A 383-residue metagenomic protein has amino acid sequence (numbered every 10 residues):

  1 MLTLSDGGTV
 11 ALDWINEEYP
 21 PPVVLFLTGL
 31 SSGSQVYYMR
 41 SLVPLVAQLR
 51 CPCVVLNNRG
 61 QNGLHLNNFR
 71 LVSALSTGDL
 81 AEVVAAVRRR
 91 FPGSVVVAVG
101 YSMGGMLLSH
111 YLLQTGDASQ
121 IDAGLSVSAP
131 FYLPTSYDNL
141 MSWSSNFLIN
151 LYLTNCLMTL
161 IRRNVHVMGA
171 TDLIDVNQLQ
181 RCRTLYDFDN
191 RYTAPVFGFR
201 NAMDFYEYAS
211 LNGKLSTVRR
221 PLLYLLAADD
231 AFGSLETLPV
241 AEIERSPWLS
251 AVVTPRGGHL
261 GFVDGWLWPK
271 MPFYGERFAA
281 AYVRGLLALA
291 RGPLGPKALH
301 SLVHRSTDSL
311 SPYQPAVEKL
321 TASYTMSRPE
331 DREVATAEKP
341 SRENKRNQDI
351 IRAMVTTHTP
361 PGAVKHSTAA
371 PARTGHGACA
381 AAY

Functional and structural regions predicted by a protein language model:
M1-Y19: N-terminal cap/lid segment of alpha/beta-hydrolase-fold proteins
I15-N67, E82, A86-R89, L235: Short, surface-exposed "cap/lid" segments of acyl-processing enzymes
R89-F197, C379-A381: Alpha/beta-hydrolase-fold enzymes
R191-K214, R220: Active-site nucleophile elbow and catalytic-triad environment of alpha/beta-hydrolase enzymes
L211-N212, A228-A231, R256-G258: Acidic beta-to-alpha connecting loop that harbors the catalytic carboxylate
V218, Y224-L226: Short beta-strand/loop motif that positions the catalytic acidic residue of the alpha/beta-hydrolase fold
E244-F262: Catalytic histidine neighborhood in serine/cysteine hydrolases with alpha/beta-hydrolase-type architecture
G257, G261-H366, P371-A382: Catalytic active-site module of serine/aspartate enzymes centered on a nucleophile-bearing elbow/loop
